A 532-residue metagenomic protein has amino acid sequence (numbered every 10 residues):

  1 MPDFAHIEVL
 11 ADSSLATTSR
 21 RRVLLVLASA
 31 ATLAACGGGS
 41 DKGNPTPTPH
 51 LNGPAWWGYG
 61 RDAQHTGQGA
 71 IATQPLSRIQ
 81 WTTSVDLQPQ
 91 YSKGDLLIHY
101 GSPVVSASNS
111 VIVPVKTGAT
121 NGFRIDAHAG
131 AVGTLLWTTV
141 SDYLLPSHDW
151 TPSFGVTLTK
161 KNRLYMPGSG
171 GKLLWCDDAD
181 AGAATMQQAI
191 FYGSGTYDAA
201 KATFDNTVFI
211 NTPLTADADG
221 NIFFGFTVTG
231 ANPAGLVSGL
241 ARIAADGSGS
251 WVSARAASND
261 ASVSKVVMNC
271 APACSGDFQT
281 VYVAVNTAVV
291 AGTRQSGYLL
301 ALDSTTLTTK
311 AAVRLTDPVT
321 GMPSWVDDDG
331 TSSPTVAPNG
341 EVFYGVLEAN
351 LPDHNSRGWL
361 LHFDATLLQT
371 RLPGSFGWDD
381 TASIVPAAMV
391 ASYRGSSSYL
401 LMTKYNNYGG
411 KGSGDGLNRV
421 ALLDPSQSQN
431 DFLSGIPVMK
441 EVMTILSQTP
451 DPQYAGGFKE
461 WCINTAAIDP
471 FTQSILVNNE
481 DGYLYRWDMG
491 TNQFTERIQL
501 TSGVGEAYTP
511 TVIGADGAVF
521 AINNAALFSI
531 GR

Functional and structural regions predicted by a protein language model:
M1-S19, L24-A35: N-terminal secretory signal peptides
L24, K42-T48: Ser/Thr-rich, Pro/Gly/Ala-heavy low-complexity intrinsically disordered linkers and tails of secreted extracellular
G37-S40: Bacterial signal peptide processing site
T46-P54, Y59, Q68-L97, A107-V113 (+7 more regions): Extracytoplasmic/lumenal domain signature
